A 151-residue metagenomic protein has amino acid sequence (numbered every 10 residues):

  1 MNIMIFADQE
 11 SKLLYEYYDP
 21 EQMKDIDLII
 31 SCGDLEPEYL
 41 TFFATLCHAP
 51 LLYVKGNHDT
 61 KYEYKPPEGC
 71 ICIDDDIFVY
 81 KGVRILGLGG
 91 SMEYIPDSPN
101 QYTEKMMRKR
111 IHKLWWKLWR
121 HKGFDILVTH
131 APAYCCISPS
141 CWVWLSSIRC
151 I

Functional and structural regions predicted by a protein language model:
M1-L46, W116-G123: N-terminal active-site segment of His-dependent metallophosphoesterases
I5-L14, K55, D59-W144: Conserved catalytic scaffold of divalent metal-dependent phosphoesterases
I29, L51, D125-L127: Generic beta-sheet signal
E38, V143-S147: Short, conserved clusters of charged catalytic residues that mark active-site and nucleotide-handling motifs
T41-V54, K61: Active-site surface patch of divalent metal-dependent phosphodiester/phosphate bond hydrolases
A49, F124, S147-I151: Proline-aspartate-enriched helix->loop->beta-strand connector
